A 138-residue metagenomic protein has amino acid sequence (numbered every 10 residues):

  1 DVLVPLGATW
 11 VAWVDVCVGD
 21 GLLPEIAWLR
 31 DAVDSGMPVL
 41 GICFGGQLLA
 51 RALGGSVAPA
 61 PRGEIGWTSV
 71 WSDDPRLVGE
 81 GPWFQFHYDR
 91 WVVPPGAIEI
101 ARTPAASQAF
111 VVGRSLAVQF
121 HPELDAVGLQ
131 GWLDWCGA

Functional and structural regions predicted by a protein language model:
D1-L40: Flexible gly/pro-rich beta->alpha loop and the following alpha-helix that scaffold active-site loops
L6, C43, Q119: Short beta-strand segments
A8-T9, G46, P122: Active-site metal-binding loops of divalent metal-dependent hydrolases
D20-P24, V57-A58, R102, D134-C136: Glycine-rich, phosphate-binding/catalytic loops in enzymes
P24-W28, I98, G131: Alpha-helical elements of Rossmann-like donor-binding domains used by nucleotide-donor carbohydrate transfer enzymes
A32-S56: Catalytic nucleophile loop
A50-G128: Pocket-forming structural segment of enzyme catalytic cores
L124-A138: Acyltransferase
